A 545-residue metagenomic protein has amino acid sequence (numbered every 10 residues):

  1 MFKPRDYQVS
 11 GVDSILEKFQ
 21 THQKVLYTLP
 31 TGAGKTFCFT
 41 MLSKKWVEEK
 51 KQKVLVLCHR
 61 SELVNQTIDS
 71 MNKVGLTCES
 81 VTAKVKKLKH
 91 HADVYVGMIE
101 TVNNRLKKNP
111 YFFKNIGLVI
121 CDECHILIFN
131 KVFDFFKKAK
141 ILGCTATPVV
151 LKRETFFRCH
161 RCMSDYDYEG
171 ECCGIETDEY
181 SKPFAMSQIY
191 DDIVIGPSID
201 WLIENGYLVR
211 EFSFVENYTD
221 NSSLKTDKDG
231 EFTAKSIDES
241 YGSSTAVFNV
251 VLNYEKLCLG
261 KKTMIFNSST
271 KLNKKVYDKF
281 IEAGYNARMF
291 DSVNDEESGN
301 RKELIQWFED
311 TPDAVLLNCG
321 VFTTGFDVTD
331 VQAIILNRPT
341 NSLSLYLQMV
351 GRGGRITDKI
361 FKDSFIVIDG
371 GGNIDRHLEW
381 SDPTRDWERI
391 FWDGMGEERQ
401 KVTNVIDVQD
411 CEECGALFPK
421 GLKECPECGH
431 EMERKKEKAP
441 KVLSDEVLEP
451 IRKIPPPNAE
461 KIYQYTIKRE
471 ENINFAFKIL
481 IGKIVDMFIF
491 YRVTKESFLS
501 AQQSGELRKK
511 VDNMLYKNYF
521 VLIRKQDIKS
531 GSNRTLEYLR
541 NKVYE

Functional and structural regions predicted by a protein language model:
M1-T28: Conserved pre-motif I regulatory segment
T21-L42: Walker A/P-loop
V47, K51-K73, T270: Conserved Walker A/P-loop ATP-binding site and its immediately adjacent core in helicase/helicase-like ATPase domains
V81-H90, K274-K275, Y285-C319: Conserved helicase ATPase core of P-loop NTP-dependent helicases/translocases
I126-E211: Post-DEXD/H (motif II) to motif III coupling segment of the RecA-like Helicase ATP-binding lobe
G174, D191-I265: Conserved interdomain linker/interface between the two RecA-like ATPase lobes of SF2 helicase motors
A314-N318, T324-T340, L345-R352, K362-D369: A short beta-strand element within the Helicase C-terminal
G353-P383: Conserved segment of the helicase C-terminal RecA-like domain
